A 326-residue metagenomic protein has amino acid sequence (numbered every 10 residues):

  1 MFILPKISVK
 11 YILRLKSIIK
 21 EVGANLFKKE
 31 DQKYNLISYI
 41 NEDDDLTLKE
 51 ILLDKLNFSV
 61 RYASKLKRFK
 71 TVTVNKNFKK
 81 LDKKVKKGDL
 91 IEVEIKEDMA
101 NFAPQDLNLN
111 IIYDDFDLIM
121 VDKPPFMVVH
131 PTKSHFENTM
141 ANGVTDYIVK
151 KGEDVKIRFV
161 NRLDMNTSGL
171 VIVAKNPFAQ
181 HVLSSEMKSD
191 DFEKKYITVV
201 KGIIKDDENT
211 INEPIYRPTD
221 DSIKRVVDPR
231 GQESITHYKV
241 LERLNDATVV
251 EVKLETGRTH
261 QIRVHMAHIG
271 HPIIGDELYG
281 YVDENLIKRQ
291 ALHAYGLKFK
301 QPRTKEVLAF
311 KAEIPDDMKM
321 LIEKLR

Functional and structural regions predicted by a protein language model:
I3-T210, Y216, D317-K324: RNA pseudouridine synthases
K80-K84, E251, R289: Short, surface-exposed secondary-structure edge patches
I111, V200, Y238-V240, I273: Conserved hydrophobic positions within beta-strands
E153-S184, E193, I197, N212-I269 (+1 more regions): The conserved catalytic core of RNA pseudouridine synthases
V226, G275-E284: Short, surface-exposed loop/helix-turn segments at secondary-structure junctions that function as lids/hinges flanking
P272-D276, R289, L308: Extended hydrophobic-aromatic, low-complexity segments
L286-A294: Active-site-adjacent capping/gating segments
